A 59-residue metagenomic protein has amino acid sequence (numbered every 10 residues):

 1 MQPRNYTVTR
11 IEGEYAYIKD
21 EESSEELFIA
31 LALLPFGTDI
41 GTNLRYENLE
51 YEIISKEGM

Functional and structural regions predicted by a protein language model:
M1, E22-S24: Glycine-centered tight beta-turn/hairpin loop motif at sheet-sheet or coil-to-beta transitions
M1-E12: Structural detector for short beta-strands of small beta-barrel domains
E14-I18: Short aromatic-glycine-enriched beta-strand elements
S24-F36: Beta-strand/loop nucleic-acid-binding surfaces
L33-Y46: Short nucleic-acid-contacting surface segments enriched for D/E, G, S/T with interspersed K/R
I53-M59: Short, compositionally biased
